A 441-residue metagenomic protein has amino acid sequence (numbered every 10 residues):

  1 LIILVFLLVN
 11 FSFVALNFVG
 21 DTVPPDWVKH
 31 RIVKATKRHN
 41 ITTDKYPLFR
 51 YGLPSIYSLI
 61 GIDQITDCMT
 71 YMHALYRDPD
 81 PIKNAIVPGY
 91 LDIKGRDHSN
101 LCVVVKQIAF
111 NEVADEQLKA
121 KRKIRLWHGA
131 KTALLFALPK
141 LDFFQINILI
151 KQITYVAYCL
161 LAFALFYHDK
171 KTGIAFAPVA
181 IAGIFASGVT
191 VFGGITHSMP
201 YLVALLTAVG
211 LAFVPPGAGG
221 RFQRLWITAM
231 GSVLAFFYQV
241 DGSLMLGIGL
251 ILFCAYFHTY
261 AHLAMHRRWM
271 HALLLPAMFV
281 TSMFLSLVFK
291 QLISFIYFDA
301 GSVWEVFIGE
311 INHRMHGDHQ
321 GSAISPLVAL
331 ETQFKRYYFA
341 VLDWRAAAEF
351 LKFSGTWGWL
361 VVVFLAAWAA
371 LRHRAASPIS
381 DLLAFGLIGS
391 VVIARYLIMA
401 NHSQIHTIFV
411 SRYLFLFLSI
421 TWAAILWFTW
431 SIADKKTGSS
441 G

Functional and structural regions predicted by a protein language model:
L1-V19, L274-M278, S439: Start-transfer (signal-anchor) and selected internal transmembrane alpha helices of multi-pass inner/ER membrane
K37-K123: Interfacial juxtamembrane loops and adjacent helix segments that form the catalytic/substrate-binding surfaces
K119-L135, M270-L382, V391-F409, L418 (+2 more regions): Transmembrane catalytic cores of multi-pass membrane glycosyltransferases and polysaccharide-assembly enzymes
K131-K151: Juxtamembrane segments of multi-pass membrane glycosylation machinery that transfer sugars from lipid-linked donors
K151-T154, I181-P216, Y238, R395-F428: Membrane-interface micro-motifs in multi-pass membrane enzymes
Q152-A177: Transmembrane-helix motifs of polytopic, lipid-linked glycan transferases
A208-A212, L246-V280: Perimembrane helix-loop-helix junctions
R224-L252, F279: Membrane-interface alpha helices of multi-pass inner-membrane proteins
